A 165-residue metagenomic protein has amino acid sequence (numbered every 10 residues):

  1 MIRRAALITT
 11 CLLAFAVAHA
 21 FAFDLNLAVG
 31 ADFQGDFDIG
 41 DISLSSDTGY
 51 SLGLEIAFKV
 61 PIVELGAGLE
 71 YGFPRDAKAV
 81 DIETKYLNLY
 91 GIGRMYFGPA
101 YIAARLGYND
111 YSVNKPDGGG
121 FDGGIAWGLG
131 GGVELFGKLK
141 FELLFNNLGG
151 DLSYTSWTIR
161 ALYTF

Functional and structural regions predicted by a protein language model:
M1-D24: Cleavable N-terminal export/targeting peptides
H19-A77, L87, P99-I102, L106-D110 (+1 more regions): Short glycine/proline- and aromatic-enriched beta-strand/turn motifs that initiate or cap beta-hairpins
G40-D47, A77-E83, K115-F121, N147-S156: Solvent-exposed loop/turn segments connecting transmembrane beta-strands in outer-membrane beta-barrel proteins
I56-F58, G91-F97, G131-L135: Alpha-helix C-terminal capping segments
P74, T84-Y86, D122, A126-G128: N-terminal secretory signal sequences
T84-A103, N147: Short, contiguous, well-ordered secondary-structure segments
R94-G130: Surface-exposed, polar helix/loop patches in the mature regions of secreted/periplasmic/lumenal proteins that form
G119-Y163: A charged, solvent-exposed segment within the mature domains of Sec-exported extracytoplasmic proteins
